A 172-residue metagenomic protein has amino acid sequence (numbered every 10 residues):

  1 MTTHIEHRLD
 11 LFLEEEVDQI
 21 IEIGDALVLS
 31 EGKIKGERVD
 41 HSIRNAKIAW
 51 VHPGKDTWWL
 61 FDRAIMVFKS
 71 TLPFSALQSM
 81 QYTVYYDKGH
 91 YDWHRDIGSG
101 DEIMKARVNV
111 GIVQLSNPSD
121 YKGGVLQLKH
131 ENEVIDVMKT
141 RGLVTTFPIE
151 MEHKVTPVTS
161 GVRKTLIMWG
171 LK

Functional and structural regions predicted by a protein language model:
M1-S75, S79-Q81: Non-heme Fe(II)/2-oxoglutarate
W58, I65-K172: Catalytic core of non-heme Fe(II) oxygenases with the double-stranded beta-helix
